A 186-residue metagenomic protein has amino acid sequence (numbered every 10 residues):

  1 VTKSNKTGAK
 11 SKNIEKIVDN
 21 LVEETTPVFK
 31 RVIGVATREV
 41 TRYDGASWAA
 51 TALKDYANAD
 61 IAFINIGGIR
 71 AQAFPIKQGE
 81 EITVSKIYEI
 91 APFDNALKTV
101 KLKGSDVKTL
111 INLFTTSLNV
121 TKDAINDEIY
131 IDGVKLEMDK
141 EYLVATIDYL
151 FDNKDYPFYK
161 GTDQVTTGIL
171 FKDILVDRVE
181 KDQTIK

Functional and structural regions predicted by a protein language model:
V1-K3: Conserved phosphate-handling catalytic cores of large alpha/beta enzymes
K6-Q78: Hard-cation-handling environments
S47-K186: Feature captures C-terminal
